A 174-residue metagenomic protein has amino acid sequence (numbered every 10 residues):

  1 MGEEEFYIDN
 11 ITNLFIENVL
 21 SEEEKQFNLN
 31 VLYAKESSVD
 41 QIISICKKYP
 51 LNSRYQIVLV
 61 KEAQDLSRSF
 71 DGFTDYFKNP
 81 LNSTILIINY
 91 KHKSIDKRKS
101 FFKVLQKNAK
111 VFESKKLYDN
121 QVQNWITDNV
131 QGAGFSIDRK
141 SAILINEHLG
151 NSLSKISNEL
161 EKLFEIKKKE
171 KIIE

Functional and structural regions predicted by a protein language model:
M1-E174: Conserved beta/loop motifs at nucleotide-recognition and modification sites
